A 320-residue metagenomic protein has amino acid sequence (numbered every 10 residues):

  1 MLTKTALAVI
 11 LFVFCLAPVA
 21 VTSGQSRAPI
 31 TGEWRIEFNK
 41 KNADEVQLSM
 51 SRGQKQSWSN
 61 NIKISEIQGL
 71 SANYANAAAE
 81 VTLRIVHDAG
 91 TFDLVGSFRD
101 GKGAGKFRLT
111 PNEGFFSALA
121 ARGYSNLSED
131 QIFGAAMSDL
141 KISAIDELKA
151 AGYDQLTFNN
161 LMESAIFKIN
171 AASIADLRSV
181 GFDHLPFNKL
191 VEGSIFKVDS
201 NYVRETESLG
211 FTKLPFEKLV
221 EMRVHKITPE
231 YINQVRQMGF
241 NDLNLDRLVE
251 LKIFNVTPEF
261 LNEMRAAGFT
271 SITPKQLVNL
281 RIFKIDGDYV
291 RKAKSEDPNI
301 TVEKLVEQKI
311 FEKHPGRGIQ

Functional and structural regions predicted by a protein language model:
M1-A8: Bacterial N-terminal signal peptides that target proteins for export
L2, A20-V21: A general sequence property marking short-to-moderate contiguous segments in secreted/outer-membrane adhesion
A8-P18: Bacterial N-terminal signal peptides
V21-Q320: General marker for long, soluble alpha-helical cores
